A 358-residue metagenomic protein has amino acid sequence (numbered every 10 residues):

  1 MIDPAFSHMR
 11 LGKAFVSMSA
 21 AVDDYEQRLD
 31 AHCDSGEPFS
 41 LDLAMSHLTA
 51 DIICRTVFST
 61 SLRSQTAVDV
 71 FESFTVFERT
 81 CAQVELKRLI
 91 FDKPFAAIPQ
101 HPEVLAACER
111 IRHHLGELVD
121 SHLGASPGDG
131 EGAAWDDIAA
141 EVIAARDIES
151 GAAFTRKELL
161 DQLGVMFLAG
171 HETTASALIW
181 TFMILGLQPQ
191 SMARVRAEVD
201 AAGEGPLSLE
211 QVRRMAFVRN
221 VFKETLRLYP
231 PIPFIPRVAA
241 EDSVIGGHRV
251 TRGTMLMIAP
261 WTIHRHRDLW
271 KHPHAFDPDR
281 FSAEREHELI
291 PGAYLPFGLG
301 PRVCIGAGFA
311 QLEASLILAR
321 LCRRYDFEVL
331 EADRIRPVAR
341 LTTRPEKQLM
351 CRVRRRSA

Functional and structural regions predicted by a protein language model:
R10-S176, R194, L209: Cytochrome P450 heme-thiolate monooxygenase catalytic core
V22, E26, E72-V76, D200-G205 (+3 more regions): Cytochrome P450 proximal C-terminal region
H113, E117, G205-G246: Conserved cytochrome P450 K-helix E-x-x-R motif and the immediately C-terminal K′/meander segment
T173-M192, R196-E198, G308-R323: Cytochrome P450 catalytic-core helices
I258-E286: Conserved cytochrome P450 K-helix/beta-meander segment immediately N-terminal to the heme-binding cysteine loop
